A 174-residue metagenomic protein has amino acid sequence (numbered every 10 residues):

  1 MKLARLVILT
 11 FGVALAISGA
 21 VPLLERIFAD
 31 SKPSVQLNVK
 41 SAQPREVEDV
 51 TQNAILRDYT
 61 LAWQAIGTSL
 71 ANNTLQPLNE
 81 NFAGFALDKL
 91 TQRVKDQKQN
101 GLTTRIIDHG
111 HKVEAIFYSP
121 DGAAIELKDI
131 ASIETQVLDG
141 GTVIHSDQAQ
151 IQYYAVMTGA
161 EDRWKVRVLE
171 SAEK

Functional and structural regions predicted by a protein language model:
K2-T10, A14-K32, P120-K174: Exposed beta-sheet edge and beta->alpha loop/turn motif
V21, Q52, L56, A71 (+4 more regions): Short linear sequence motifs
R26-E46: Ser/Thr/Pro/Gly-rich low-complexity linker/stalk segments immediately outside membranes or between
V39-I107: Core segments of small alpha/beta cavity-forming domains
R57, I116, I151-Q152: Intrinsically disordered, low-complexity segments enriched in small/polar residues
F82-A83, R93-V94, G110, D129-I133 (+1 more regions): A mature extracytoplasmic/lumenal domain signature
H109-K112, I151-Y153: Short beta-strand or tight-loop elements that sit immediately N-terminal to catalytic metal-binding acidic residues
H111-P120: Short amphipathic beta-strand and strand-loop transition segments with alternating hydrophobic
